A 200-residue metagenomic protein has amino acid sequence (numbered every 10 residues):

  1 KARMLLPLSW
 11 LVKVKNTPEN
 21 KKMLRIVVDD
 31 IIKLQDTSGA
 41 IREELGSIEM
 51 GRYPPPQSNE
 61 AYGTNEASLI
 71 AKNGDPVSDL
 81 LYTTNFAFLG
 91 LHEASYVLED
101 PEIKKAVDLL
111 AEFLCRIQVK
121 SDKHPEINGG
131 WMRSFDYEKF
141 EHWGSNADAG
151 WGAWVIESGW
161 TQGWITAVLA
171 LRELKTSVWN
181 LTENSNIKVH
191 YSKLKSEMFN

Functional and structural regions predicted by a protein language model:
K1-V12: Aromatic-lined, polymer-binding surfaces characteristic of secreted/periplasmic polysaccharide-degrading enzymes
V14-K21: Short coil/turn connectors between adjacent alpha-helices in alpha-solenoid helical repeat scaffolds
K21-L34, S47-P101, K105-F113, I117 (+1 more regions): Terminal, non-catalytic domain-edge segments
A40-E43: Ankyrin repeat arrays, specifically the small/polar loop and inter-repeat linker segments at the C-terminal end of each
